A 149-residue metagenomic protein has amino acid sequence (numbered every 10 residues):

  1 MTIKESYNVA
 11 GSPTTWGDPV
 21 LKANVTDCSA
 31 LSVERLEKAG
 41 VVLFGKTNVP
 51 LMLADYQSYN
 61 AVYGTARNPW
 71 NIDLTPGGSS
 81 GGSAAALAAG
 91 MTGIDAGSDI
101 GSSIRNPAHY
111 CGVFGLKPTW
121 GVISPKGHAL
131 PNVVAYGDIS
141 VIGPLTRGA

Functional and structural regions predicted by a protein language model:
M1-G101: Gly/Ser-rich catalytic/binding loops embedded in alpha/beta enzyme cores
A84-A149: Fold-level recognition of mixed alpha/beta catalytic cores in primary-metabolism enzymes, strongest
